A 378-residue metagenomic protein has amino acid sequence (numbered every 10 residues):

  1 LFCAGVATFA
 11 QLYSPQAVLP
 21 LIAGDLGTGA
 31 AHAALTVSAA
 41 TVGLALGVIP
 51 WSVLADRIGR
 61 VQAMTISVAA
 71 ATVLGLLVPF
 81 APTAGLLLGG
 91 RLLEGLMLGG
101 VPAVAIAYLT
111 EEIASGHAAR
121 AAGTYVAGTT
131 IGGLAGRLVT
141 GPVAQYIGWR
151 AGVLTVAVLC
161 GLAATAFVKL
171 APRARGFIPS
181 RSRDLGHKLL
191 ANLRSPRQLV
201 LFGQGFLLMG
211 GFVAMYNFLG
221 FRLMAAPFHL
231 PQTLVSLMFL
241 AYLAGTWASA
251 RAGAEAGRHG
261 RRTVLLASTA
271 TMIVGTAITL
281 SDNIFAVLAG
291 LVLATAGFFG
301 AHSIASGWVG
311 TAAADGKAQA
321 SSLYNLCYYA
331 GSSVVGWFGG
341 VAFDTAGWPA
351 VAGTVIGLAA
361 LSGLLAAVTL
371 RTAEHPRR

Functional and structural regions predicted by a protein language model:
G27, G59, F80-L86, A114 (+1 more regions): Helix-breaking motifs and short loop linkers at transmembrane-helix boundaries and internal kinks in secondary membrane
L46-T83: Conserved MFS/SLC helix-loop-helix module at the cytosolic interface between two early adjacent transmembrane helices
A70, L74, G85-E94, F285-L293: Paired small-residue
A84, G90-T129: Cytoplasmic helix-loop-helix junction between adjacent transmembrane helices in 12-TM secondary transporters
S115-H117, G123-A171: Helix-loop-helix hairpin linking two adjacent transmembrane segments in secondary transporters
A171-F202: Juxtamembrane intracellular "pre-TM" segments in multi-pass secondary transporters
R262-A305: C-terminal transmembrane helical hairpin of 12-TM major facilitator-type secondary transporters
